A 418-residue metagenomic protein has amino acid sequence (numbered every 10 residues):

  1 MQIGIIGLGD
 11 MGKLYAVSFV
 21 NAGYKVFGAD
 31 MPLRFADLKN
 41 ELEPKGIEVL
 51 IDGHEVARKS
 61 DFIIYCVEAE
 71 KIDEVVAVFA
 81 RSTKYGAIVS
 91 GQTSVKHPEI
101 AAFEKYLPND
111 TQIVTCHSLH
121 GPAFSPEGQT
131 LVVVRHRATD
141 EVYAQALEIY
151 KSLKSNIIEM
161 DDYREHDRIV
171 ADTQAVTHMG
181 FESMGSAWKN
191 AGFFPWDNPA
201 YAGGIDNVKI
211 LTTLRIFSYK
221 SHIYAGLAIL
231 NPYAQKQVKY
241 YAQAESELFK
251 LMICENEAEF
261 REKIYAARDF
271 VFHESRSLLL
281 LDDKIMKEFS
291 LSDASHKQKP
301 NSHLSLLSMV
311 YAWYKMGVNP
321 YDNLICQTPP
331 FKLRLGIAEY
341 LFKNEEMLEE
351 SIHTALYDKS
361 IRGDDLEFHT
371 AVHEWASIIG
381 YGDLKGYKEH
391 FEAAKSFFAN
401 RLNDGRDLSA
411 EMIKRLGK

Functional and structural regions predicted by a protein language model:
M1-E48, E55: NAD(P)+-binding Rossmann beta1-loop-alpha1 motif at the extreme N-terminus of oxidoreductases
G23, G46, S60-D61, G86 (+2 more regions): Short, well-ordered alpha-helix to beta-strand connector turns
G53-Y106, Q112: Rossmann-fold NAD(P) dinucleotide-binding segment
K96, F103-D172: Rossmann-fold dinucleotide-binding core
H166-Y224, Q298-Y314, A371: Active-site-proximal catalytic alpha-helix in oxidoreductases
N198-S295, T354-E367, A371-W375: Interdomain hinge/lid region at the active-site interface of Rossmann-like NAD(P)-dependent oxidoreductases
I264-K418: C-terminal non-catalytic accessory extensions
